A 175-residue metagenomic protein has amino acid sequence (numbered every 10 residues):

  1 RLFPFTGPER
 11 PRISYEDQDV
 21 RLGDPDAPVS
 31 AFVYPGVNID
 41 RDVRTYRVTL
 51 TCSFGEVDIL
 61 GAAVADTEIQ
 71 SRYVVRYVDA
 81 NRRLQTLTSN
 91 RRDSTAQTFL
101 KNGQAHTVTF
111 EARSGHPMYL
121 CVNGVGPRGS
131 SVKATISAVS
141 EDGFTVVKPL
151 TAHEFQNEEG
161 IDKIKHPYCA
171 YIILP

Functional and structural regions predicted by a protein language model:
R1-A80, T86: Acidic/polar, low-complexity intrinsically disordered N-terminal segments immediately downstream of a Sec signal
I13-V20, T86-F99, K148-G160: Solvent-exposed serine/threonine-rich low-complexity stretches and specific carbohydrate-binding patches
E56-I59, V125-V132, G143: Short acidic/polar inter-strand loop motif in beta-rich domains
V78-S130: Mature extracytoplasmic domains of secretory-pathway proteins
K133-S137: Beta-strand signatures of extracellular beta-sandwich domains
D162-P175: Short, low-complexity, Pro/Ser/Thr/Gly-rich segments in the mature regions of secreted, periplasmic
